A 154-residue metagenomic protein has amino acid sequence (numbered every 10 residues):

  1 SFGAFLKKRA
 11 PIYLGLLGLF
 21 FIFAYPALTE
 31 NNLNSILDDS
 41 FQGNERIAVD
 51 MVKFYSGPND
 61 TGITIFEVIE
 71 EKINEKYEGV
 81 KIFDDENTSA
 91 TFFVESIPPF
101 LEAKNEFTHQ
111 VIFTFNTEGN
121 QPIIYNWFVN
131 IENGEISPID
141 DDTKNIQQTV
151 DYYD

Functional and structural regions predicted by a protein language model:
S1-K8: N-terminal Lys/Arg-rich, disordered targeting/topogenic segments
F2, L28, I36-L37: Short, aromatic- and cysteine-enriched interfacial helices/patches that mediate contacts at lipid membranes
R9-A27: Hydrophobic membrane-insertion alpha-helices, especially the h-region of bacterial N-terminal signal peptides
L28, F100-L101, T143: Intrinsically disordered, low-complexity segments enriched in proline/serine/threonine
N32-F100, T149-Y153: Short, non-transmembrane alpha-helical segments in secretory-pathway proteins
D85-V129: Exposed beta-strand-loop-beta-strand "reactive/processing" segments of non-cytosolic proteins
P122-D154: A short, surface-exposed interaction/processing loop segment used at functional sites
